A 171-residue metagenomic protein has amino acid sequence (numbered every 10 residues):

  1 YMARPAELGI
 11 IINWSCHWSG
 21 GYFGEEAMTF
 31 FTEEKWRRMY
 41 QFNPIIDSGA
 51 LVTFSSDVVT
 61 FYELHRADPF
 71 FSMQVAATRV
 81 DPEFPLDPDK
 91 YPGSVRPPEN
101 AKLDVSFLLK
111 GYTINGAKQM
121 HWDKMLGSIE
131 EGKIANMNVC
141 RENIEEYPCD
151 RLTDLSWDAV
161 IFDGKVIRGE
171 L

Functional and structural regions predicted by a protein language model:
A3-I144, L155, A159-D163: His/Asp/Glu-enriched, well-ordered alpha-helical/loop segment that forms or immediately abuts the divalent-metal
Y147-L152: Short proline/glycine-enriched turn/loop segments at secondary-structure junctions
